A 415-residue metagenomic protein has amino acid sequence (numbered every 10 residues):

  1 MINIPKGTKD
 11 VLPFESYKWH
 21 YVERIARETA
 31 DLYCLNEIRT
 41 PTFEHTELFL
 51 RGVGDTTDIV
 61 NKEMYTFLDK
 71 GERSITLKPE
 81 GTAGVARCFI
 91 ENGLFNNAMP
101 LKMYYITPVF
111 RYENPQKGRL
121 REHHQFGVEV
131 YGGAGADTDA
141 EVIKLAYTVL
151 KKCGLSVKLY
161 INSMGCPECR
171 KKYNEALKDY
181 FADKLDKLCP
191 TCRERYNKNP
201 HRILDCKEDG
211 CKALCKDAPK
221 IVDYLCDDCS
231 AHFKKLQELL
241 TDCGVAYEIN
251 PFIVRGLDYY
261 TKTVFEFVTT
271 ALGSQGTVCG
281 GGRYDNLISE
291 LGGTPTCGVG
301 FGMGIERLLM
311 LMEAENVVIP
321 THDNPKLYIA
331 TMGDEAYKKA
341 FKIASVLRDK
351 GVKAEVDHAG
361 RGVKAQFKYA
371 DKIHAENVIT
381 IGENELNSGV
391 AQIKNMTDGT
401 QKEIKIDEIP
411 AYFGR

Functional and structural regions predicted by a protein language model:
M1-K364, Y369-R415: TRNA-recognition modules of translation machinery and tRNA-sensing kinases, especially anticodon-binding
